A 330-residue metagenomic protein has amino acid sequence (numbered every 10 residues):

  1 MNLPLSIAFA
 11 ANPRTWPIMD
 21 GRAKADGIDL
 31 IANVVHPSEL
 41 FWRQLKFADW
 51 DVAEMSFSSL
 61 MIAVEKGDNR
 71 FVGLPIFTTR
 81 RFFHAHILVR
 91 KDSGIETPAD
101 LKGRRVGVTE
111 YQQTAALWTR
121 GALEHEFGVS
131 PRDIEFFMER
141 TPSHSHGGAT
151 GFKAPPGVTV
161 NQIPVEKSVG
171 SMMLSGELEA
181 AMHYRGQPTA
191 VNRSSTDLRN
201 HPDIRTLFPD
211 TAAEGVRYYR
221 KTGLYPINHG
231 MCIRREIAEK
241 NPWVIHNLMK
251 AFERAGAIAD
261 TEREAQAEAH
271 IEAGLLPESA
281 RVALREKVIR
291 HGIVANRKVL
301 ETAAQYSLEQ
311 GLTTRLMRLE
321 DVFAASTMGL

Functional and structural regions predicted by a protein language model:
M1-L5, K153, L330: Basic/polar N-terminal segments that are highly enriched at the extreme N-terminus, encompassing both cleavable
S6, P13-S145, G151: Short, glycine-/small- and polar/acidic-enriched structural segments that line small-molecule recognition paths
S143-G147, K153, A324-G329: Beta-rich nucleic-acid/ligand-interaction surfaces
G147-R263: Pocket-lining segment of extracytoplasmic ligand-binding domains
C232, I237-E309: Secondary-structure end/capping motifs
L312-L330: Conserved C-terminal helix/tail region of periplasmic/extracytoplasmic solute-binding proteins
